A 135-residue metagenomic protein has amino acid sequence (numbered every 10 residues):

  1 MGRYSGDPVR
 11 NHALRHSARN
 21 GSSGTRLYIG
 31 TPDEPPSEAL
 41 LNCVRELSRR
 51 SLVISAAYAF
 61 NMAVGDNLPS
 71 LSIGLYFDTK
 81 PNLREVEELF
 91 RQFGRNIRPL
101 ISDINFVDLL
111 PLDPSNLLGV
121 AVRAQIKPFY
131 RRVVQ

Functional and structural regions predicted by a protein language model:
G2-Q125, Y130, Q135: A contiguous, surface-oriented mixed alpha/beta subdomain in the mid-to-C-terminal portion of proteins that forms
